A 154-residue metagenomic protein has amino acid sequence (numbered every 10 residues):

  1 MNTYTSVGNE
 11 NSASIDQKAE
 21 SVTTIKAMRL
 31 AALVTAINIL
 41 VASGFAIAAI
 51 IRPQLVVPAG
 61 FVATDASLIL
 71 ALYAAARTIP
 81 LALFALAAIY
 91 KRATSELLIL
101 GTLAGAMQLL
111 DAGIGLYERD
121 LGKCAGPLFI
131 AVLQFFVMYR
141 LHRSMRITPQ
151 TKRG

Functional and structural regions predicted by a protein language model:
N2-V41: Cytosolic juxtamembrane helix and N-cap/initiation of the first transmembrane helix
D16-R29, F61-L68, R92-S95, I99 (+1 more regions): Juxtamembrane loop-transmembrane helix junctions in multi-pass integral membrane proteins, especially the extracellular
I25-A66: Membrane-helix boundary elements
L40-A48, A66-I89, T102-A106, L110: Core segments of alpha-helical transmembrane spans in multipass integral membrane proteins
I50-R52, A88-K91, Y117-E118, R140-S144: Helix-loop junctions at the membrane-solvent interface of multi-pass transporters, primarily the C-terminal
I99, L110-G126, S144: Membrane-helix boundary connector in multi-pass membrane proteins
G101-A112, G126-Y139: Hydrophobic alpha-helical segments of small multi-pass membrane proteins
L133-G154: Membrane-water interface at the C-terminal end of transmembrane alpha helices
